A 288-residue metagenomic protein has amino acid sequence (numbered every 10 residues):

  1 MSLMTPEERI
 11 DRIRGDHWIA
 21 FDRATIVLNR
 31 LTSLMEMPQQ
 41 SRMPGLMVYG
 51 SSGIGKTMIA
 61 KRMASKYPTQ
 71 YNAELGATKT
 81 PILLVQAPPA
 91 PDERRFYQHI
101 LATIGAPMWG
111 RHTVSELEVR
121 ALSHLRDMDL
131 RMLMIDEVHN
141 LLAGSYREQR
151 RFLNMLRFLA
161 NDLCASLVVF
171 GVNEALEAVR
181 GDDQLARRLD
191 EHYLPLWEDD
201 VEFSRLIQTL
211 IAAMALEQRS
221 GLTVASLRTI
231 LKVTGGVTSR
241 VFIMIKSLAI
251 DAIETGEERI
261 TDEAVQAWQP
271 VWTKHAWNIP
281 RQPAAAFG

Functional and structural regions predicted by a protein language model:
S2-P6, D11, A20, G53 (+2 more regions): C-terminal alpha-helical "lid" subdomain
S2-T5, L28, D92-F96, P107-M155 (+4 more regions): Mid-core helix/loop region of P-loop NTP-binding domains shared across ATPases and GTPases
L28-Q40: Pre-Walker A adenine-sensing motif
Q40-R62: Walker A/P-loop nucleotide-binding motif
K61-S65, F242: The feature captures the helix immediately C-terminal to the Walker
S65-G76, A106: Post-Walker A helix-loop "phosphate-sensing" segment adjacent to the P-loop in P-loop NTPases
T78-P91: A short hydrophobic beta-strand->loop->alpha-helix junction that borders the nucleotide-binding pocket of P-loop NTPases
L142-G144, F152-A225: The catalytic "switch" region of P-loop NTPases
